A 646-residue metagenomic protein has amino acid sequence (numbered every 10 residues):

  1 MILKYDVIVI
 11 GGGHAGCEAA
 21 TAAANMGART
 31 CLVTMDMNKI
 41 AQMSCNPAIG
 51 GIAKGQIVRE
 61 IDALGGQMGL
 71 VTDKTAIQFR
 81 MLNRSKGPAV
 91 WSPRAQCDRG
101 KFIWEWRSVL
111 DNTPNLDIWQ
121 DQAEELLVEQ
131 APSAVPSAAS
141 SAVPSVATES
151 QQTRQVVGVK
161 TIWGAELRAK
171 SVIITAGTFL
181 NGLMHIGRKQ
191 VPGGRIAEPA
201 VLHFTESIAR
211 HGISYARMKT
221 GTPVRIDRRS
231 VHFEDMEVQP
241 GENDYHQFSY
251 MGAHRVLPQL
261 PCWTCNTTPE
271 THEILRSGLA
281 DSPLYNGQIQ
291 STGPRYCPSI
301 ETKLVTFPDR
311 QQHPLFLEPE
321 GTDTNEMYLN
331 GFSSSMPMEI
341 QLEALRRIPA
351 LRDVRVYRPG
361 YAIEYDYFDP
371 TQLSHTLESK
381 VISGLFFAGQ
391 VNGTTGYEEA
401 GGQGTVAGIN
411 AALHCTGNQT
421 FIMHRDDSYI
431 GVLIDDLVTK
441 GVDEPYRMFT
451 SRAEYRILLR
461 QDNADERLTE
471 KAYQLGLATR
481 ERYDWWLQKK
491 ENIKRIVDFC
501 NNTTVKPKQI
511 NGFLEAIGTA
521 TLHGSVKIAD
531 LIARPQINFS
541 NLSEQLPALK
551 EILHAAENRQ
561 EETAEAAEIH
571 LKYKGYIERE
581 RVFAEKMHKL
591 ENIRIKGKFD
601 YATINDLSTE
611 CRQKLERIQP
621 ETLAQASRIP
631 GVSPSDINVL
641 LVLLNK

Functional and structural regions predicted by a protein language model:
I2-A15: Beta1/beta-strand and adjacent pyrophosphate-binding region of the FAD-binding site in flavoprotein oxidoreductases
L3-Y5, I162-S171: Core beta-strand elements of the Rossmann-like FAD/NAD(P) dinucleotide-binding domain in flavoenzyme oxidoreductases
I10, E166-G177: Short hydrophobic core segments
T21-E125, W163, T175-R195, P199 (+4 more regions): Conserved N-terminal/central alpha/beta ligand/cofactor-binding core
N38, E206-L342, T439-G512, A516-G524 (+1 more regions): An anion/pyrophosphate-binding glycine-rich loop and adjacent beta-alpha core in soluble alpha-beta enzymes
L127-P132, P144-A165: Conserved beta-strand-loop-beta-strand element in the redox core of flavoprotein oxidoreductases
Y328-T394, I422-D435, Q560-K614, Q619: A glycine-rich dinucleotide-binding beta-alpha-beta segment and adjacent secondary-structure elements that constitute
R452, T469-N638, V642-N645: Extended, charge-enriched "interface" segments that sit outside catalytic cores
